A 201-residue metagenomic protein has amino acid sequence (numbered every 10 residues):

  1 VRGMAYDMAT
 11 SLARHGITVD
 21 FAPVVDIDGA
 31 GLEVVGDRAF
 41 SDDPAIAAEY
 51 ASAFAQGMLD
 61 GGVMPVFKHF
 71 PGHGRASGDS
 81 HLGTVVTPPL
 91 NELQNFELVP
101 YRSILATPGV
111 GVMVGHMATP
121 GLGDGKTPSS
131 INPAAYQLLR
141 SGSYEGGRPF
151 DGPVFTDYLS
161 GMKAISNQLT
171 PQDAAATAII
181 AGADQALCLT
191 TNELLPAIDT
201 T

Functional and structural regions predicted by a protein language model:
V1-I27, A47-P71: Glycine-rich, aromatic-flanked loop segments that form ligand/cofactor-binding clefts across common enzyme folds
R2, D37-P44, T87: Active-site oxyanion-binding pockets that recognize sulfate/phosphate
V25, L32, P171: Sparse, context-dependent recognition of short Cys/His-centered cofactor- or disulfide-binding micro-motifs
A30-F40, H81-L82: Surface-exposed, active-site-proximal loop segments in enzymatic domains
A45-A197: Second-shell residues forming the walls of enzyme active-site clefts
T200-T201: Short, gly/Ser/Thr-rich active-site loops of penicillin-recognizing serine hydrolases
